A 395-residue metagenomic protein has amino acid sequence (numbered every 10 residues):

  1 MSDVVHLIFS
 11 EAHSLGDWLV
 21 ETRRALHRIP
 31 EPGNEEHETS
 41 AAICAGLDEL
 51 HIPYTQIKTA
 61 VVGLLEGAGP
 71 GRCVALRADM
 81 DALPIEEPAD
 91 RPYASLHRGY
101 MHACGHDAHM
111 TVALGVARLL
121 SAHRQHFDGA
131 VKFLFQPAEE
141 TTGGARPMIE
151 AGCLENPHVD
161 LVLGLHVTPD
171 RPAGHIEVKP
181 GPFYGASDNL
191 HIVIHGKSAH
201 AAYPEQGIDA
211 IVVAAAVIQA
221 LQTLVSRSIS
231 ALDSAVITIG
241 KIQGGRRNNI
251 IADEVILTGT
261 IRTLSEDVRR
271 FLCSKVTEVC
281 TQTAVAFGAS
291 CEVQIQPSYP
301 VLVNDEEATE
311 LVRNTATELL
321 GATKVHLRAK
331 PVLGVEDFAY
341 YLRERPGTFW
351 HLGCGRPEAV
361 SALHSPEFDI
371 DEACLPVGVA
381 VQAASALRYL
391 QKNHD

Functional and structural regions predicted by a protein language model:
S2-H102, D107, T111-F127: Acidic/His- and Gly-rich active-site-bordering loop/insert found across diverse amide/peptide-bond hydrolases
V5-I8, A12-L19, P32, E36 (+13 more regions): Generic structural signal for well-ordered, non-membrane alpha-helical segments in soluble metabolic enzymes
L26, G63, L76, H106 (+8 more regions): Divalent metal-coordination and catalytic microenvironments
E36, V61, L83-I85, A89-M101 (+5 more regions): Histidine/acidic-residue-rich, glycine-tolerant segments that coordinate divalent metal ions
T55-I57, A78, F133-F135, L161-L165 (+1 more regions): General beta-strand structural signal in soluble alpha/beta enzymes
A75-R77, E86, L190-I192, F349-G355: Non-cysteine beta-strand/loop elements that form the S-adenosyl-L-methionine
A215-D395: Metal-dependent amide/peptide-bond hydrolase catalytic core, centered on the "pita-bread" metallohydrolase fold
